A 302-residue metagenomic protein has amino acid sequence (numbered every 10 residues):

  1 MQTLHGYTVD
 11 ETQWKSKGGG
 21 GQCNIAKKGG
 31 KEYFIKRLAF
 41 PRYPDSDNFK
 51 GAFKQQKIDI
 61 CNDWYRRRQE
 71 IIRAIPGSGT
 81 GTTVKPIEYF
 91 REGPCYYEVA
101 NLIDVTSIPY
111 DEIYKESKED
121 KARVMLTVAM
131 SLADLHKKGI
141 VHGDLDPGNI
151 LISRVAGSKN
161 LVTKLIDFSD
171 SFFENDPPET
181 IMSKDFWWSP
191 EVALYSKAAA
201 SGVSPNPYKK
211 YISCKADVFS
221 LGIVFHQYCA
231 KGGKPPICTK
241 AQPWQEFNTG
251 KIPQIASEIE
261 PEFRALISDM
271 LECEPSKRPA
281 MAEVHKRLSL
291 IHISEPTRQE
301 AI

Functional and structural regions predicted by a protein language model:
M1-G30: ATP-binding glycine-rich phosphate-binding loop
G21-R73: ATP-binding glycine-rich loop module of kinase domains
K85-Y96: Short beta-strand micro-motifs within the conserved protein kinase catalytic domain, predominantly in the N-lobe
V124-M125: Activation segment signature within eukaryotic-like protein kinase domains
H136-S153: Catalytic-loop of the protein kinase fold
D217: Conserved catalytic-loop aspartate of Hanks-type protein kinases
L271-E283: A conserved short helix/loop substructure at the end of the activation segment of eukaryotic-like protein kinase domains
I291-I302: Single conserved hydrophobic/aromatic residue that forms the stacking wall/gate of nucleotide- or nucleobase-binding
